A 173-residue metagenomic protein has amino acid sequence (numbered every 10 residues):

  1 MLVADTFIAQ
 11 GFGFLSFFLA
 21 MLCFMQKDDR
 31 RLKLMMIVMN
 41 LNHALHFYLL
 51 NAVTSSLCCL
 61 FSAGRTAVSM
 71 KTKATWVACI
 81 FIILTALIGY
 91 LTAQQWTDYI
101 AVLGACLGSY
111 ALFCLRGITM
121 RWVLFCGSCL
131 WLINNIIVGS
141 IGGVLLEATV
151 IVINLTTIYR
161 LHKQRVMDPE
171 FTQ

Functional and structural regions predicted by a protein language model:
M1-Q173: Alpha-helical membrane-protein topology signature
